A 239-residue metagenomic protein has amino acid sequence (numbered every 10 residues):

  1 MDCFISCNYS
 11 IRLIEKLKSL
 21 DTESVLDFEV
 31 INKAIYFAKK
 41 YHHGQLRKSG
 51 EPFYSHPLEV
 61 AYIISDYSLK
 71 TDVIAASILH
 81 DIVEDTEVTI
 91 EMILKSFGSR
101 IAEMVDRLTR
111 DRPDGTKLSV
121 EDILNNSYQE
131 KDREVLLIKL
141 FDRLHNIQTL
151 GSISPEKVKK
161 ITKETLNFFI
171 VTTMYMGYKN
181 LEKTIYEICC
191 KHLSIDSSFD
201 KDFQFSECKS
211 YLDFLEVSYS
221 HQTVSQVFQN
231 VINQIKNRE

Functional and structural regions predicted by a protein language model:
M1-E239: Active-site helical microenvironments for divalent-metal-assisted chemistry
